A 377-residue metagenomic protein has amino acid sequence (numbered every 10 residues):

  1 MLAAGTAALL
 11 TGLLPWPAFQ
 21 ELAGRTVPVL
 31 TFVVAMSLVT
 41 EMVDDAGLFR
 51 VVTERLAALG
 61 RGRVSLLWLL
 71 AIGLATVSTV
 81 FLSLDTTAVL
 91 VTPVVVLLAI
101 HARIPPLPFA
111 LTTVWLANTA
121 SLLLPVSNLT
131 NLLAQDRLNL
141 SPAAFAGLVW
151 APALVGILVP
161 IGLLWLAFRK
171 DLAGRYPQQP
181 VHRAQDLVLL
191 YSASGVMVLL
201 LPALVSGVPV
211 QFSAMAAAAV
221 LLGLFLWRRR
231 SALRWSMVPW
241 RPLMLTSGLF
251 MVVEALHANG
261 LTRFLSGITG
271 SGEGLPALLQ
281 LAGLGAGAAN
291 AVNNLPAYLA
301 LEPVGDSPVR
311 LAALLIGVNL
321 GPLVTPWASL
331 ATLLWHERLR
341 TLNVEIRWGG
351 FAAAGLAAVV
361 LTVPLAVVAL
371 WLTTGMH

Functional and structural regions predicted by a protein language model:
M1-V43, A151-A153, I161-H257, A354-H377: Hydrophobic transmembrane alpha-helices of multi-pass small-molecule transporters
L2, L30-T31, S65-G73, T87 (+9 more regions): Hydrophobic alpha-helical transmembrane segments
A4-A7, A75, V96, T113-A117 (+6 more regions): Transmembrane alpha-helical core residues of multi-pass small-molecule transporters, especially secondary transporters
W16, Q20-A102, P106, W240-P242 (+1 more regions): Membrane-embedded alpha-helical segments and adjacent helix-loop junctions characteristic of multi-pass solute
S37-E41, L74-S83, L116-L122, P152-P160 (+2 more regions): Helix-loop-helix module between adjacent transmembrane segments
V52, T86-L98, A110, L124-L138 (+4 more regions): Re-entrant/interfacial helical elements at transmembrane boundaries that shape and gate the permeation pathway
R103-K170, R175-H182, L311-L314, W335-L365: Membrane-core helix-loop-helix motifs of multi-pass transport proteins
A146-G156, L279-H377: C-terminal transmembrane helix pair
